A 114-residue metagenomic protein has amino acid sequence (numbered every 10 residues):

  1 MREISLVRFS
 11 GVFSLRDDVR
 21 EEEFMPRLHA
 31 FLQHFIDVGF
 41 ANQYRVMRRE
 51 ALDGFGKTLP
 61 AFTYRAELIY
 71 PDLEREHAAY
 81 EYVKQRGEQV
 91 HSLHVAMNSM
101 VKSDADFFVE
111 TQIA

Functional and structural regions predicted by a protein language model:
M1-E3, R45-F62, E88-A114: Glycine-rich beta-strand-turn "strand-cap" elements at beta-sheet edges
I4-V7, F24-F31, A66-I69: A broad, low-specificity signal for short, low-complexity segments enriched in glycine/proline and polar/charged
S5-F9, D37-F40: Compositionally biased, low-hydrophobicity segments enriched in charged and small polar residues
V7-L15, R45-Q85: Short, well-ordered beta-strand segments in beta-rich or mixed alpha/beta enzyme and ligand-binding folds
R20-M47, R86-H94: Short amphipathic alpha-helical segments
E21, Y80, F108-E110: A generic signature of intrinsically disordered, low-complexity regions enriched in glycine/proline and charged/polar
L28, F35, E74, T111-Q112: Prokaryotic Sec-type signal peptides and long signal-anchor helices with extended Leu/Ile/Val-rich h-regions
L32, G39, L52, D72 (+3 more regions): Amphipathic alpha-helical interaction segments
